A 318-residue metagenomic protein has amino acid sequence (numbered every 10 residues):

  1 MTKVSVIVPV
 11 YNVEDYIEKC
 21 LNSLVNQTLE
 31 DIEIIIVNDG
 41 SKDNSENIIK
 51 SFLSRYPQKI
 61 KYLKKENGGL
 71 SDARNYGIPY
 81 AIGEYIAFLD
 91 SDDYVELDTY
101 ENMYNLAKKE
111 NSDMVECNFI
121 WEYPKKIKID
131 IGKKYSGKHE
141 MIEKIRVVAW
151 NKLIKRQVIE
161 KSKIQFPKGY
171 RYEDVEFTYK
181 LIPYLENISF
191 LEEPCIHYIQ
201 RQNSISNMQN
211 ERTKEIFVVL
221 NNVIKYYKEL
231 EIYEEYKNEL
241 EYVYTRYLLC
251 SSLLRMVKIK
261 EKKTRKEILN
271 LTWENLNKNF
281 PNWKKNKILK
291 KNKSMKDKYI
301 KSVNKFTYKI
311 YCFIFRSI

Functional and structural regions predicted by a protein language model:
M1-V218, K225: Nucleotide-sugar donor-binding/catalytic module of glycosyltransferases that assemble extracellular/cell-envelope
P57, N111, E231, P281 (+1 more regions): Short, flexible coil/linker elements and helix-boundary hinge sites characteristic of intrinsically disordered
L63, K133, F177, I199 (+4 more regions): Residue-level signal for alpha-helical context at structural boundaries
N67, N75-Y76, I154, N203 (+6 more regions): Small/flexible residues
C195-R201, M208-E234, S251-L254, K258-F280: Catalytic core of nucleotide-sugar-dependent glycosyltransferases
Y233-V243: All-alpha amphipathic helical-bundle segments outside canonical DNA-binding/catalytic cores that form hydrophobic
Y242-L254: Amphipathic alpha-helical repeat scaffolds of TPR domains
I259-I318: Membrane-interface aromatic/basic loop that binds lipid-linked glycans or pyrophosphate carriers, typified by
